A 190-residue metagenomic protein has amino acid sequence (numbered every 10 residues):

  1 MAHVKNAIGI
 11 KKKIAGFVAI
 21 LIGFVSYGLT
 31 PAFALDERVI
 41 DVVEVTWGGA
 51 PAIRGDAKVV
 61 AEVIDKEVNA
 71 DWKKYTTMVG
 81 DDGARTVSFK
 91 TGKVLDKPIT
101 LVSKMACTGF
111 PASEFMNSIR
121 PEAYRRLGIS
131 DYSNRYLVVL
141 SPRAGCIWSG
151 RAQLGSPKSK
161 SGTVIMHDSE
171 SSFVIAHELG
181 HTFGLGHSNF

Functional and structural regions predicted by a protein language model:
M1-K11: N-terminal secretory signal peptides that target proteins for export/translocation
A2-V4, F17, T30-A34, V39: N-terminal secretory signal sequences
K13-L21: Sec-dependent N-terminal signal peptides
I22-P31: C-terminal segment of classical bacterial N-terminal signal peptides
A32-I175, F183-F190: Propeptide-to-catalytic entry region of secreted or membrane-anchored zinc metalloproteases
E178: Walker B catalytic acidic pair
